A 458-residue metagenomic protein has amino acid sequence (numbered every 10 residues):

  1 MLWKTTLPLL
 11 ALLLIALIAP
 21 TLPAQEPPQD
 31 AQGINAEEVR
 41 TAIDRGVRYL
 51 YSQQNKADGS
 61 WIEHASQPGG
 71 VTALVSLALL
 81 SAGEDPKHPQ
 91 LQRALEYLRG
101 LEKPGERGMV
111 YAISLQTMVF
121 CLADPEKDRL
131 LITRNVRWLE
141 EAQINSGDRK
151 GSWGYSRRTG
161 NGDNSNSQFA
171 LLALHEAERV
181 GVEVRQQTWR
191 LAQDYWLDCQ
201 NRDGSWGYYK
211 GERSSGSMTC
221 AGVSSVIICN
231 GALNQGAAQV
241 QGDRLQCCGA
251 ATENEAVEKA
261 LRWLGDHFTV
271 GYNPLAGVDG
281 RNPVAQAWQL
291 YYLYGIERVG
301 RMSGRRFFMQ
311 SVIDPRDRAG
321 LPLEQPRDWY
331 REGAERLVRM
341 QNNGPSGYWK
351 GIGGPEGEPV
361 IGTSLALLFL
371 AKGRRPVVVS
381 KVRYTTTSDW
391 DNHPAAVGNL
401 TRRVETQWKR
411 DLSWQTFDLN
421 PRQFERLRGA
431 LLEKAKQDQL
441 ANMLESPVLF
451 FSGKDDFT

Functional and structural regions predicted by a protein language model:
M1-K4: N-terminal secretory signal peptides that target proteins for export/translocation
P8-A19: Bacterial N-terminal signal peptides
P20-A24: Sec/Tat signal peptide C-region and signal peptidase I cleavage site
Q25-R45, S60-Q90, P104-R137, E141-L191 (+7 more regions): An alpha-helical repeat/solenoid feature that recognizes helix-turn-helix modules
Q53, G222, V382, F417-N420 (+1 more regions): Active-site-proximal beta-strand/loop segments in catalytic clefts of secreted hydrolases
H88, L95-L98: Active-site-surrounding "flap" and adjacent substrate/cofactor-binding loops of secreted or lumenal enzymes, prototyped
R375-P447: Aromatic-Pro/Gly-enriched surface loop or interdomain linker that acts as a lid/target-recognition segment
A430, P447-T458: Mid-length scaffold segments of soluble, non-membrane domains
